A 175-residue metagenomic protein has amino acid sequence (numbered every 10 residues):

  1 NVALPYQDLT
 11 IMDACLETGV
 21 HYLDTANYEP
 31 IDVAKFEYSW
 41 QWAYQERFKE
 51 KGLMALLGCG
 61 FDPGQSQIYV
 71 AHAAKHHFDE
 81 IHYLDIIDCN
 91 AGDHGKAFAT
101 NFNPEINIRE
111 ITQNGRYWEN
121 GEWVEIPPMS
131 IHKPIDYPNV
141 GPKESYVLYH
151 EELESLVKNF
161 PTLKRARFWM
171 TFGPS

Functional and structural regions predicted by a protein language model:
N1, G58-D62, S145: Glycine- and other small-residue-rich loops at beta-strand/loop junctions that grip anionic moieties
N1, L23-D24: Redox-cofactor binding/interface segments in oxidoreductases and associated redox assembly factors
N1-D8: Rossmann-like NAD(P)-binding element
P5, Y38, Y146-H150: Electropositive phosphate-/nucleotide-binding environments in soluble metabolic enzymes
L9-T18, T25-M54: Rossmann-fold NAD(P)-binding glycine/threonine-rich loop
Y44-A91: Adenosine-phosphate binding glycine-rich loop
K75-S175: C-terminal catalytic/substrate-binding lobe primarily of soluble NAD(P)-dependent oxidoreductases
